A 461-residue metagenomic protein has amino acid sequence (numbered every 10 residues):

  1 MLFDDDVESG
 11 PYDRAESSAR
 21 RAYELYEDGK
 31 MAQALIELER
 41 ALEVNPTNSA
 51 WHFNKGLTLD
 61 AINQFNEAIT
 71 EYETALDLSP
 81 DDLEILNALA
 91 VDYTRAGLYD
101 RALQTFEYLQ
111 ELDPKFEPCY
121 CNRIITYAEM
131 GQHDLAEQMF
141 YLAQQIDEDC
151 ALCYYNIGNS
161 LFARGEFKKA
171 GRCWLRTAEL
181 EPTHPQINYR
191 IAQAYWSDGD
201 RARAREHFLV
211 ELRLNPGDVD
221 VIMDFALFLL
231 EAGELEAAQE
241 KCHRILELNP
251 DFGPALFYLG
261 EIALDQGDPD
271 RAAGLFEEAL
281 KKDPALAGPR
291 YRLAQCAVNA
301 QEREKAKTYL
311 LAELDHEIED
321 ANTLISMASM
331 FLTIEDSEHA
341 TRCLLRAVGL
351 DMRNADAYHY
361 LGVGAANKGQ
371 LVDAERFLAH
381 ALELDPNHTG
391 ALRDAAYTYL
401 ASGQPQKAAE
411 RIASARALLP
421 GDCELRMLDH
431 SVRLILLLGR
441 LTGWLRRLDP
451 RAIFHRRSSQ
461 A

Functional and structural regions predicted by a protein language model:
G10, V44, L78, L112 (+9 more regions): Structural marker of alpha-solenoid helical repeat scaffolds
D13-V44, A50, L57-A61, V91 (+10 more regions): Alpha-helical segment of the N-proximal tetratricopeptide repeat
R40-A41, T74-A75, Y108-L109, L142-A143 (+8 more regions): Canonical positions in the second alpha-helix
